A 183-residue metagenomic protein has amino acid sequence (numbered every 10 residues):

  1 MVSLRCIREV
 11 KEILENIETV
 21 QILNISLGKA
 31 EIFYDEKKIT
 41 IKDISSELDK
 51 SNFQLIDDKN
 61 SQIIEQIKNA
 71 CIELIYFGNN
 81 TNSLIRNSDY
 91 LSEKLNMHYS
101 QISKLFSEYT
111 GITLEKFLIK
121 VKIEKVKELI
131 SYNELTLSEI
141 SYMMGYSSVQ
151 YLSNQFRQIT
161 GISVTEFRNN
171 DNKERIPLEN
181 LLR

Functional and structural regions predicted by a protein language model:
M1-K59: DNA-contacting interfaces and partner/effector-binding or oligomerization modules in DNA-centric proteins
I64-E115, N133-Y142: DNA-binding recognition helix and immediately preceding turn/loop of helix-turn-helix/winged-helix domains
H98, S147-S148: Short coil turns linking two alpha-helices in DNA-binding domains
I102, Y151-L152, F156: Short hydrophobic/aromatic patch on the recognition helix
F106, L118, I130, Q155-F156 (+1 more regions): DNA major-groove recognition helix of helix-turn-helix
S107, M143-S147, R157: A short, basic/aromatic helix-end/turn motif that makes direct DNA contacts
N154-R183: …primarily DNA-binding HTH/wHTH and HhH modules…
